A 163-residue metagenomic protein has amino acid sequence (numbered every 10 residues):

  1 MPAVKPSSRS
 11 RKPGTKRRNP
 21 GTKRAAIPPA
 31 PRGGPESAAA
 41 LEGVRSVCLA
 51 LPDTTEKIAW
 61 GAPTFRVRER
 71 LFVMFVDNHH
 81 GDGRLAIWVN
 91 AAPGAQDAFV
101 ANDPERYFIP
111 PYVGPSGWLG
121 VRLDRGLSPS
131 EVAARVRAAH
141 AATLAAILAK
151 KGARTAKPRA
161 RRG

Functional and structural regions predicted by a protein language model:
M1-G163: Charge-dense, helix-prone N-terminal extensions
